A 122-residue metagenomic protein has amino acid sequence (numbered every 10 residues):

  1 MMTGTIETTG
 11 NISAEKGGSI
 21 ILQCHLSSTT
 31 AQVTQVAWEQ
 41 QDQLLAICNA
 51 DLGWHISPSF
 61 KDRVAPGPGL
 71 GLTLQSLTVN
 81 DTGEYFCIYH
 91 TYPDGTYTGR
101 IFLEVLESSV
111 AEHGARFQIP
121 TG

Functional and structural regions predicted by a protein language model:
M1, H90-Y92, S109-G122: Type I single-pass or GPI-anchored cell-surface glycoprotein architecture
M1-I12: N-terminal Sec-dependent signal peptide, specifically the hydrophobic helical h-region
T9, T30, E84-S109: Extracellular/luminal immunoglobulin-like beta-sandwich modules
N11, P58-T82, H90-P93: Extracellular beta-strand/loop-rich beta-sandwich domains predominantly from IgSF
G18-L22: Structural beta-strand segments of beta-rich domains
C24-H25, V36-E39, Y85-I88, L103: Core motif of extracellular immunoglobulin-like domains
L26-S59: N-terminal V-set
V36, D62, G99-I101: Extracytoplasmic/periplasmic beta-strand context in beta-sandwich domains, especially the cupredoxin/COX2 CuA-binding
